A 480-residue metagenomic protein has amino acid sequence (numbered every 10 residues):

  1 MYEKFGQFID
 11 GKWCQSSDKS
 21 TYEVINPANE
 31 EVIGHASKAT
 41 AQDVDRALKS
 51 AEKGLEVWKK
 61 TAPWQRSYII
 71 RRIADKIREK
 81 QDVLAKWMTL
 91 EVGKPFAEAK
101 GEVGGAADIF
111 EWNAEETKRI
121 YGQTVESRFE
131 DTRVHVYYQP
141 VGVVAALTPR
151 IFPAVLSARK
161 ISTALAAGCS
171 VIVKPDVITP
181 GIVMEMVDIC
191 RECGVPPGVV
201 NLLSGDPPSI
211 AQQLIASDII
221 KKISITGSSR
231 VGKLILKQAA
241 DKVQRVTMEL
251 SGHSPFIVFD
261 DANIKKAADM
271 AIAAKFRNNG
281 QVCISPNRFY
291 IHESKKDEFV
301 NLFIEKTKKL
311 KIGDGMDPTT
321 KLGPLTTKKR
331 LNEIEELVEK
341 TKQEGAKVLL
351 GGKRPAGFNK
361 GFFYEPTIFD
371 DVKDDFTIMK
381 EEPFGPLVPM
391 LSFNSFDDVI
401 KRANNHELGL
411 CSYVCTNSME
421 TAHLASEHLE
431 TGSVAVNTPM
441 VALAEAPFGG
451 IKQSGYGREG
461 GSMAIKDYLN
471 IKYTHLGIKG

Functional and structural regions predicted by a protein language model:
M1-A28: Hydrophobic face of amphipathic alpha-helices that form TPR/SEL1-like repeat modules and related alpha-solenoid
N29-H35, I220, I257, K311 (+4 more regions): Conserved C-terminal structural/oligomerization subdomain of aldehyde/semialdehyde dehydrogenase
E30, R66, M88, F110 (+9 more regions): Residue-level signal for inorganic ion chemistry
E31-I120, D131: Glycine-rich loop-to-alpha-helix module at the N-terminal edge of alpha/beta enzyme cores
I33-A39, G54-K60, A146, F256-F259 (+5 more regions): Short, well-ordered beta-strand elements within core beta-sheets of diverse protein domains
L55, K59, A74-Q81, A85 (+20 more regions): Structural signal for hydrophobic packing residues in well-ordered secondary-structure cores of soluble enzyme domains
G122-K266, F393: Rossmann-like NAD(P) dinucleotide-binding subdomain of oxidoreductase/dehydrogenase enzymes
R230-K373, V436: ALDH superfamily catalytic-core signature
